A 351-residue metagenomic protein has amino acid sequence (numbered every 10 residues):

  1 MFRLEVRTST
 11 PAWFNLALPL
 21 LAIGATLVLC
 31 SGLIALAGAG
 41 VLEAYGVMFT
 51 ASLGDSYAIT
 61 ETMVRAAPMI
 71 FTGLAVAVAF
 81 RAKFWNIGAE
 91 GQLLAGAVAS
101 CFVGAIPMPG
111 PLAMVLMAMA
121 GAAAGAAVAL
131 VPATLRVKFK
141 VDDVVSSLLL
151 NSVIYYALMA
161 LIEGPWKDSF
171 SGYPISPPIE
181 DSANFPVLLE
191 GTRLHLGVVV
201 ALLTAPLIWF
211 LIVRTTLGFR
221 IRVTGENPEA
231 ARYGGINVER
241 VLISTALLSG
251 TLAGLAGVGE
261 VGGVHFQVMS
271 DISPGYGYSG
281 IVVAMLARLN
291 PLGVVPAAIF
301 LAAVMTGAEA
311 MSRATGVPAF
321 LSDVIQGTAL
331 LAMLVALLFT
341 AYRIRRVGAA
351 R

Functional and structural regions predicted by a protein language model:
M1-A25, S31-G32, E226, Y233-R240 (+1 more regions): Cytosolic-side transmembrane-helix boundaries in multi-pass membrane proteins
R7-A17, F80-A89, P109-Y173, R214-T216 (+3 more regions): Short loop segments and helix-boundary regions at transmembrane helix junctions of multi-pass inner-membrane proteins
P19, E61, R65, A89-A97 (+6 more regions): Alpha-helical transmembrane segments of multi-pass membrane proteins, especially transporters and channels
P19-I34, T72-V76, A97-V103, A122-G125 (+7 more regions): Hydrophobic core segments of alpha-helical transmembrane domains in multi-pass membrane transport and ion-translocation
S31-A37, E43, V47-P107, A122-V144 (+3 more regions): Single transmembrane alpha-helix segments in multi-pass membrane proteins
A127, G191-Q267, P291-L292, P296: Helix-loop-helix "hairpin" substructures at the membrane interface of multi-pass membrane proteins
D143-S147, N151-R214, Q267, L321 (+1 more regions): Transmembrane helix-bundle core of multi-pass membrane transporters and related energy-transducing complexes
L247-G327: Transmembrane alpha-helical segments in multi-pass inner-membrane proteins
